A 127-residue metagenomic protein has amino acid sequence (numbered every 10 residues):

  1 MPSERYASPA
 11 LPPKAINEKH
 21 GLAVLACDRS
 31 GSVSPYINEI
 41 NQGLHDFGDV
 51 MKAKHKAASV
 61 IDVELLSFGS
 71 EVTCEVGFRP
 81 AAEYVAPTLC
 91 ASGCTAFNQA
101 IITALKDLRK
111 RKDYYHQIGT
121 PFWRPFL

Functional and structural regions predicted by a protein language model:
M1-R5, K56-L66, A100-T103: Short, mixed-charge, low-aromatic patches
M1-V24, S30-N38, K110-F122: Acidic, polar low-complexity linker/tail segments
I16-E75, F126: Von Willebrand factor
V76-E83: Short, flexible, mixed-charge acidic loops at enzyme active sites
V85-R124: Von Willebrand factor
